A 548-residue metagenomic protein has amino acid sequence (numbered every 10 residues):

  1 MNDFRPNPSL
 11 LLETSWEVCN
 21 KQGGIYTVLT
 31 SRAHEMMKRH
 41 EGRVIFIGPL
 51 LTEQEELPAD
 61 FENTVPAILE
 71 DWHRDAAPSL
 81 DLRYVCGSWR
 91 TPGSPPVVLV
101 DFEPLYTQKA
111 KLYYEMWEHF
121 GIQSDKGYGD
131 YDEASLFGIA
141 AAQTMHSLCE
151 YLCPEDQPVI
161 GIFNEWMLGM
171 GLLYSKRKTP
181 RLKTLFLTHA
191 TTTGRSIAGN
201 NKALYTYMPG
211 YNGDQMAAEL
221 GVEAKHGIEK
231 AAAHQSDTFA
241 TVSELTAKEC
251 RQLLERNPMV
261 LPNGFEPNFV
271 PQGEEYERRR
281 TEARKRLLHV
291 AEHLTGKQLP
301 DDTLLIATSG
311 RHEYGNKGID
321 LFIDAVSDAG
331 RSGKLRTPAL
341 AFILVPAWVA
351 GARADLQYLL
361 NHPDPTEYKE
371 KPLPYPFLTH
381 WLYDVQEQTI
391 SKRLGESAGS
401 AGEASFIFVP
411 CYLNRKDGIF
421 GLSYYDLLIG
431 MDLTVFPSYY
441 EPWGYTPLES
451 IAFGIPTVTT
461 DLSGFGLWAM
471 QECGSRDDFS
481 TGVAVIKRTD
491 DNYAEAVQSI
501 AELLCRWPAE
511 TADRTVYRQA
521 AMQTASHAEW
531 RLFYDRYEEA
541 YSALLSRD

Functional and structural regions predicted by a protein language model:
M1-D548: Catalytic cores of nucleotide-sugar-dependent glycosyltransferases that transfer UDP/GDP/TDP-activated
